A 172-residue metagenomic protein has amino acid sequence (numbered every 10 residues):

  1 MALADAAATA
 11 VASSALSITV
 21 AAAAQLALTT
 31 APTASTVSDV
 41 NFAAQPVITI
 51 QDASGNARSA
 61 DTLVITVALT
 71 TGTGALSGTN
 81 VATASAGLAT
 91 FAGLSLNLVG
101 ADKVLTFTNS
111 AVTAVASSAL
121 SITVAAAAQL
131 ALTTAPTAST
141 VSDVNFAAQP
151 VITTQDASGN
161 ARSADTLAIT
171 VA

Functional and structural regions predicted by a protein language model:
M1-A4, V171-A172: Generic low-polarity alpha-helical segments
L3-S59, T71-G74, K103, S110-T166: Short S/T/G/P-enriched beta-strand
T62-T71, T166-A172: Extended low-complexity, serine/threonine- and proline-enriched intrinsically disordered segments
V64-L96: Extracellular beta-sheet repeat scaffolds used for adhesion and glycan interaction
V99-L105: Exposed beta-strand face motif in extracellular beta-rich ectodomains
